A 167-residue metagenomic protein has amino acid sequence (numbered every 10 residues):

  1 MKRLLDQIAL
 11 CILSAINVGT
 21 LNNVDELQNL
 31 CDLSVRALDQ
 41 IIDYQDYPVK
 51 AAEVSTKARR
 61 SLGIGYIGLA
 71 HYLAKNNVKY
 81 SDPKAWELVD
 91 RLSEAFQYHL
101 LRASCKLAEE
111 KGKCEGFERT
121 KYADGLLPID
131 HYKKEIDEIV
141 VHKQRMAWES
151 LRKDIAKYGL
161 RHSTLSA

Functional and structural regions predicted by a protein language model:
M1-T56, S61, Y66-N76: Function-dense linear segments that define catalytic or interfacial modules in macromolecule-processing proteins
C31-E53, K57, K79-A167: Internal maturation/activation junctions in enzymes
